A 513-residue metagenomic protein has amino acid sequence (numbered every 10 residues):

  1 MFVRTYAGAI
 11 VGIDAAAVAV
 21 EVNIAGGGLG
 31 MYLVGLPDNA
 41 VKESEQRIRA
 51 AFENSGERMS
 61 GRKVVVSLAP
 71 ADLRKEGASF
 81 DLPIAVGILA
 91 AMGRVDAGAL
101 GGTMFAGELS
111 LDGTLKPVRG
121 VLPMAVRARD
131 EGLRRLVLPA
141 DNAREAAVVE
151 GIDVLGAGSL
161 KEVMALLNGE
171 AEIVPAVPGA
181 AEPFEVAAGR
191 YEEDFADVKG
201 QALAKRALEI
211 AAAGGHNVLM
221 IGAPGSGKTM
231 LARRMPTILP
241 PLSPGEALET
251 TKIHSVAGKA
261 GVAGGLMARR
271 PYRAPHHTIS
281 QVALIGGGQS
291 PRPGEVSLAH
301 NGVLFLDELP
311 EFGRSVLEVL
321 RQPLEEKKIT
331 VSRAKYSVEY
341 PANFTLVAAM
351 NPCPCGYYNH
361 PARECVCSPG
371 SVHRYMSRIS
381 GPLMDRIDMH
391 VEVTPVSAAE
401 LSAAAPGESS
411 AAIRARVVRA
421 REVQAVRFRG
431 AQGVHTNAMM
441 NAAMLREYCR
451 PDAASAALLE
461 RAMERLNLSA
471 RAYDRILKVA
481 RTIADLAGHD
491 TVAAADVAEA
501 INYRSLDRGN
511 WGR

Functional and structural regions predicted by a protein language model:
M1-L219, A223, S332, Y473 (+1 more regions): Peripheral, non-AAA+ core regions of ATP-driven protein-machinery
V18-I24, L284, D388-V391: Short beta-strand elements
V34-E45, R58-S60, S67-G77, S290-P291 (+1 more regions): Basic, amphipathic alpha-helical bundle interface domains used for macromolecular binding and assembly
E209, G265-L266, R270-P271, Q281-L304 (+1 more regions): Conserved alpha-helical scaffold flanking the Walker A/P-loop in AAA+ ATPase domains
L219-G261, E326: Walker A/P-loop
G222, G286, E308: The Walker A (P-loop) glycine that initiates the GxxxxGKT/S ATP-binding motif of P-loop NTPases
E246-S280, G287-G288, T394, H435-A443 (+2 more regions): Conserved inter-motif catalytic segment of the P-loop NTP-binding fold
N301, D307-E308, V319: Walker B catalytic acidic pair
